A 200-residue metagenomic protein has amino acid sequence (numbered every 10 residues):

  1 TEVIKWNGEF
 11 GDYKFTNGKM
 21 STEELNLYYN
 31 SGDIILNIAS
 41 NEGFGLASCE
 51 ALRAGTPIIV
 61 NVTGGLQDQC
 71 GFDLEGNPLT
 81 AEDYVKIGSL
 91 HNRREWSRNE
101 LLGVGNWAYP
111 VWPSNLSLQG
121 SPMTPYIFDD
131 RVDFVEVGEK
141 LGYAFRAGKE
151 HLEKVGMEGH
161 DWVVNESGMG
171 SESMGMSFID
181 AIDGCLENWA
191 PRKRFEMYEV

Functional and structural regions predicted by a protein language model:
T1-E23, G76: Nucleotide-activated donor-binding/catalytic signature segment of Leloir-type glycosyltransferases, i.e., the conserved
N26-G32: Short alpha-helical donor nucleotide-sugar binding micro-motif in glycosyltransferases
D33, G55, V62: A short alpha->beta transition loop at the rim of the catalytic pocket in nucleotide-sugar-dependent
S40: Aromatic "clamp/platform" in nucleotide-sugar-dependent glycosyltransferases that forms part of the donor/acceptor
G45-S48: Short glycine/serine-rich donor-binding loops of glycosyltransferases
P57-V60, N77-T80: Short hydrophobic beta-strand element within catalytic cores of glycosyltransferases and related nucleotide-activated
I87, R94-N99, G105-V200: C-terminal amphipathic helix plus adjacent low-complexity, charged tail appended to glycosyltransferase catalytic
